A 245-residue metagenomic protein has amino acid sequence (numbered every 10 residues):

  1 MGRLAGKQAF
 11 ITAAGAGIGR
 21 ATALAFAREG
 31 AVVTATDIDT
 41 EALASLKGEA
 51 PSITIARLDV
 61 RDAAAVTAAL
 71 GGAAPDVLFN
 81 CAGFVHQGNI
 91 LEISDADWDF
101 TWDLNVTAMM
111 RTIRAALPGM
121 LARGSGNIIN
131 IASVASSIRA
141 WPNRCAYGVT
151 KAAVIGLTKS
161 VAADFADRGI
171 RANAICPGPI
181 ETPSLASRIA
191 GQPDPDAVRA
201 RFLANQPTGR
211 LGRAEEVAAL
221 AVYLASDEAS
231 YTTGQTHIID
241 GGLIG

Functional and structural regions predicted by a protein language model:
Q8, G15-G17: Conserved glycine-rich cofactor-binding loop
N89-I90, D97-W102, F202: Substrate-binding pocket helix/loop in short-chain dehydrogenase/reductase
M110, R210-I239, I244: C-terminal substrate-recognition "lid" of short-chain dehydrogenase/reductases
I113, T150, T158: Active-site helix of classical SDR
P118, A163-D167, S230: Alpha-helical segment proximal to the catalytic Tyr-Lys
S133: Residue(s) in the substrate-gating loop at a strand-loop-helix junction that position the organic substrate next
P177-S187: Short, flexible catalytic-loop segment of classical short-chain dehydrogenase/reductase
